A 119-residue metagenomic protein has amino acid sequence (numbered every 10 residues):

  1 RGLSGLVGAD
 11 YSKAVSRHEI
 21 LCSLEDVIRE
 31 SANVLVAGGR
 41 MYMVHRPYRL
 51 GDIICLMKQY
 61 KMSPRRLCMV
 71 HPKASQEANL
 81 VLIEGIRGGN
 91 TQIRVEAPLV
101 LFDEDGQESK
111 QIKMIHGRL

Functional and structural regions predicted by a protein language model:
R1, P47, G89: Short, flexible active-site-adjacent loop segments at beta-strand->alpha-helix junctions, enriched in small/polar
R1-D26, E30: Mobile active-site "lid"/loop adjacent to the S-adenosyl-L-methionine
R1-G2, V27, V44, D52-I53 (+1 more regions): Broad hydrophobic/π-residue packing in well-ordered secondary structure
S12, R17, L67, N90-Q92 (+1 more regions): Generic secondary-structure boundary/loop-capping signal
R17, C22, P72, V95 (+1 more regions): Generic structural "secondary-structure junction" signal
I20-A78, L82-I83: Conserved Class I SAM-dependent methyltransferase catalytic core
A78-L119: SAM/dcSAM-binding transferase cores
